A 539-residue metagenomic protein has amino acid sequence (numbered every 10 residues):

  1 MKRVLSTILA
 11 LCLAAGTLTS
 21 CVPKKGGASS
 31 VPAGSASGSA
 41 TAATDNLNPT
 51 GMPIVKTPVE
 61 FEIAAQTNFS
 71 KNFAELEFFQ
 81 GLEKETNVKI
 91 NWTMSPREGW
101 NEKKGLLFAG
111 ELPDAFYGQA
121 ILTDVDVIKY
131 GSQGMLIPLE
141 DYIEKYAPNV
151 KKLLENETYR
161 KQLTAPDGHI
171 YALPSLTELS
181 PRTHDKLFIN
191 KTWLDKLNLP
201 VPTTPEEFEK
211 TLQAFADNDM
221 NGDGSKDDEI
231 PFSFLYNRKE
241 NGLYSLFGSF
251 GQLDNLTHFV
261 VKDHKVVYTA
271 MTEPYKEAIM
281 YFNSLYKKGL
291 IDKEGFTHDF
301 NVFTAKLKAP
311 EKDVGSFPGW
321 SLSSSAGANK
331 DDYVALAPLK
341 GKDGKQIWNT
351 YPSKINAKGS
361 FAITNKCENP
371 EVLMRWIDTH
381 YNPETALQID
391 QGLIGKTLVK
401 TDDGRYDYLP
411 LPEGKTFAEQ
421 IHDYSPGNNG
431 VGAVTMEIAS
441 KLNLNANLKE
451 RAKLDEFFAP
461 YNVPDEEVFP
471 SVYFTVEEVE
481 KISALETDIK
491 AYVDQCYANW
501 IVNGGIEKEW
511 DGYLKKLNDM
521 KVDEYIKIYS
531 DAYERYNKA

Functional and structural regions predicted by a protein language model:
V4-S6, C21-E207, G242-S245, D254-V261 (+2 more regions): Conserved N-terminal structural module of periplasmic/extracytoplasmic solute-binding proteins
L5-L13: Sec-dependent signal peptide hydrophobic core
G16-S20: C-terminal motif of bacterial Sec signal peptides marking the signal peptidase cleavage site
P58-F61, T86-N91, G110-D114, G134-I137 (+6 more regions): Loop/turn elements at helix/coil->beta-strand transitions in domains of secreted/extracellular proteins
Q66, T379, P383-N499, G504: Conserved small-residue motifs centered on glycine
T67-A74, P181-F188, D195-V201, L235-L290 (+2 more regions): Extracytoplasmic/periplasmic substrate-binding proteins
I121-Y130, S321-D331: A ligand-binding cleft/hinge motif common to bilobed small-molecule-binding domains
E140, P166-N241, F259-A309, F361-V372 (+3 more regions): Helix-loop-helix "hinge/cap" segment bordering the ligand-binding cleft or interdomain interface
